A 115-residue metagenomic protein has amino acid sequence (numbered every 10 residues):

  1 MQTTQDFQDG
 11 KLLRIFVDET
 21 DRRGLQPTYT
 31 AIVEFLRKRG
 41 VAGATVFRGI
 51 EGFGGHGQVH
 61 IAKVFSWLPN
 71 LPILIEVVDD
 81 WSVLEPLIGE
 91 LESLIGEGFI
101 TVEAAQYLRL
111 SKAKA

Functional and structural regions predicted by a protein language model:
M1-A115: Positively charged, small/polar-rich N-terminal and surface patches that mediate targeting and assembly and bind
